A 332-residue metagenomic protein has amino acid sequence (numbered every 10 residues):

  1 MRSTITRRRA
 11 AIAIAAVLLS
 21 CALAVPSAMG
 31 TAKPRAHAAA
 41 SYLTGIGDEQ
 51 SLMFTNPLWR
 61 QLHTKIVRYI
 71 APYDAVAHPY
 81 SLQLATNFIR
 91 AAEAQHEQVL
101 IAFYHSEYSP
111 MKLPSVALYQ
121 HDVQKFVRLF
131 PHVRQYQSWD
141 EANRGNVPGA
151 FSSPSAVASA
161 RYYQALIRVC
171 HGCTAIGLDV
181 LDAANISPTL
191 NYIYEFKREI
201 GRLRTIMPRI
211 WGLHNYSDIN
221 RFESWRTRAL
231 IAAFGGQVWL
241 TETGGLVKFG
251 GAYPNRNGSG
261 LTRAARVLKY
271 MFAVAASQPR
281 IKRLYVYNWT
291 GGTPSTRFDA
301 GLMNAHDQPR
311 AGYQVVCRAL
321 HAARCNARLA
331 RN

Functional and structural regions predicted by a protein language model:
M1-A16: N-terminal export and membrane-targeting signals
A13-P26: Bacterial N-terminal signal peptides
P26-R35: Signal peptide processing junction and immediate N-terminal pro/mature segment of secreted/exported proteins
P34-Y73: Boundary/entry segment of secreted carbohydrate-active catalytic domains
T44-D48, K65-Y69, E97-F103, Y136-S138 (+4 more regions): Hydrophobic faces of well-ordered beta-strands that scaffold small-molecule active sites in alpha/beta enzyme cores
M53, A77-L84, Y108-I210, H214-G235 (+3 more regions): Active-site cleft segment of glycoside hydrolase catalytic domains centered on the general acid/base Glu
I70-Y73, F88-P114, S138-A142: Structural motif corresponding to the early beta-alpha repeats
F272-A275, P279-Y285, G292-N332: Aromatic- and carboxylate-lined catalytic core of secreted/periplasmic carbohydrate-active enzymes
